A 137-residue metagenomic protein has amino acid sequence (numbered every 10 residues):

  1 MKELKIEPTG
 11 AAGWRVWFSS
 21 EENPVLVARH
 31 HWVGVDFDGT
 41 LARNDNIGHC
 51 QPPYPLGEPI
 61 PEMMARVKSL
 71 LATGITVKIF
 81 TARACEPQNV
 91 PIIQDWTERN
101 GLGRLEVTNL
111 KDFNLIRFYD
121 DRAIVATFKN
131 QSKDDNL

Functional and structural regions predicted by a protein language model:
K2-L137: HAD-like aspartate-dependent phosphatase fold
